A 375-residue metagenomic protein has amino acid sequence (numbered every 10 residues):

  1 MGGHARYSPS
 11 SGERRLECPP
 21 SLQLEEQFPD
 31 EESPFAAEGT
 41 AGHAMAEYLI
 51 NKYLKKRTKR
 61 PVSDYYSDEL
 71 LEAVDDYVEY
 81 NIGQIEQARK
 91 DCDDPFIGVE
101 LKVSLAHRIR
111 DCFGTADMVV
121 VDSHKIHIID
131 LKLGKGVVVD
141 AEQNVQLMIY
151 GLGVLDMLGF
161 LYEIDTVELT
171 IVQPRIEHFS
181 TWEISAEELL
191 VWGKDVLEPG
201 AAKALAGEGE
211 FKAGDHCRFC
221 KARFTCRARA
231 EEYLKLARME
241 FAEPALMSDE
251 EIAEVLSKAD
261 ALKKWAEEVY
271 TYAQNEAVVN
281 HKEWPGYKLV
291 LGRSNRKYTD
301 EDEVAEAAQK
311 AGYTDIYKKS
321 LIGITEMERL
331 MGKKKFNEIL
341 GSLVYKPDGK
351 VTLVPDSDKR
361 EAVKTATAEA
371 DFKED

Functional and structural regions predicted by a protein language model:
M1-I128, T166-E168, S180, A259: Metal-dependent nuclease catalytic cores that hydrolyze phosphodiester bonds in DNA/RNA, characterized by
E25-F28, T58-V62, P95-L101, F211-R218 (+3 more regions): Short coil/turn segments at secondary-structure boundaries
Q27-F35, K135-A141, M157-F160, G207-G209: Short, polar/flexible loop-turn hinges at active-site or ligand-entry regions and domain interfaces
Q27-P29, L131-K135, L246-L256: Glycine- and acidic
I50, L54, L133-G136, G151-G159 (+7 more regions): Hydrophobic/aromatic-lined pockets within catalytic cores
D93-A202: Mg2+/Mn2+-dependent nuclease catalytic core
E168, V191-A261, E361-D375: Short, charged, low-complexity amphipathic alpha-helix
K264-D375: Extended, charge-rich alpha-helical segments
